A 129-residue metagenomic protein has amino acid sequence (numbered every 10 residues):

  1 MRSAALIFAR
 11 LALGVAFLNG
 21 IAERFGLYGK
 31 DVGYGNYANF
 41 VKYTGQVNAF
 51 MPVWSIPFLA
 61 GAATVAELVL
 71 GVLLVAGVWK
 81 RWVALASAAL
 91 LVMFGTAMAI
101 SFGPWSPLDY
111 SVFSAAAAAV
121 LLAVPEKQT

Functional and structural regions predicted by a protein language model:
M1-A38, Q46-A49, V53-V69, A76-T129: Extended, low-polarity transmembrane helix blocks
